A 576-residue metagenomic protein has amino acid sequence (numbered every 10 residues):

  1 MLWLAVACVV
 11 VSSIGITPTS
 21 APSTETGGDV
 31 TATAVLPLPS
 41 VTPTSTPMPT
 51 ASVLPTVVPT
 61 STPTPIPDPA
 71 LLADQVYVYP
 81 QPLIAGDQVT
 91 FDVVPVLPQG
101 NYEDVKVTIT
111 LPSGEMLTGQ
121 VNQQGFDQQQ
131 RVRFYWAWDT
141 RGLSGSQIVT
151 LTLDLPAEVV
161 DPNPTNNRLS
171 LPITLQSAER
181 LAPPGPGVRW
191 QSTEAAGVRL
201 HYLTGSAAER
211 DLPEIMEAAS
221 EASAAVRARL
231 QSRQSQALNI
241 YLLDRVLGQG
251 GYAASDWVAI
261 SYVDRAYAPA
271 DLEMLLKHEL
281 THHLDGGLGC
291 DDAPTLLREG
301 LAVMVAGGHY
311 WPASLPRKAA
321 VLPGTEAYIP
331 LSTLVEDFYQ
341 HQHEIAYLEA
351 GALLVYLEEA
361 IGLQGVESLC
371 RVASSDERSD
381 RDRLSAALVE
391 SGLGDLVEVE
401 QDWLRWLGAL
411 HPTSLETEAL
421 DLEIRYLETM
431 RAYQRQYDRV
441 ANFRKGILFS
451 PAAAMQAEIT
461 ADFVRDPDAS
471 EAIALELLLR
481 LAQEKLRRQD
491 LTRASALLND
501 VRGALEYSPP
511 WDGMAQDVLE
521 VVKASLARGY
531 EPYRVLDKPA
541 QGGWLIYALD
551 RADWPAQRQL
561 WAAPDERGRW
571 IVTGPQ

Functional and structural regions predicted by a protein language model:
M1-A5: Sec-dependent bacterial lipoprotein signal peptides
S13-P18, P37-L38, T44-Q75, L83 (+5 more regions): Beta/coil-rich, acidic/histidine-enriched accessory regions frequently appended to metallopeptidases
A34, P49-G185: Extracellular/luminal regions of secreted and cell-surface proteins that mediate adhesion/ECM remodeling
L111, T204-S206, L242-V246, D264 (+4 more regions): A mature extracytoplasmic/lumenal domain signature
G187-P294, H309-P312, A319-V321, T325-Y328 (+3 more regions): Juxtacatalytic substrate-recognition/specificity segment
V226, V305, G324-G394, W403 (+1 more regions): Active-site-proximal alpha-helical
M274-G287, E299-V303, L354, G362: Active-site recognition of the HExxH zinc-binding catalytic motif
